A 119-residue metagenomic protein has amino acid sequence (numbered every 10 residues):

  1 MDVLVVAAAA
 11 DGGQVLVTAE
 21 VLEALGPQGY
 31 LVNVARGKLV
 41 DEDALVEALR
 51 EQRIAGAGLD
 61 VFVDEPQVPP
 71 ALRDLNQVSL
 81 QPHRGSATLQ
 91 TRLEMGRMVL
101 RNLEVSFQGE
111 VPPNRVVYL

Functional and structural regions predicted by a protein language model:
M1-A71: Rossmann-like adenosine-cofactor binding region
E65-L119: C-terminal helix-to-coil terminal segments
